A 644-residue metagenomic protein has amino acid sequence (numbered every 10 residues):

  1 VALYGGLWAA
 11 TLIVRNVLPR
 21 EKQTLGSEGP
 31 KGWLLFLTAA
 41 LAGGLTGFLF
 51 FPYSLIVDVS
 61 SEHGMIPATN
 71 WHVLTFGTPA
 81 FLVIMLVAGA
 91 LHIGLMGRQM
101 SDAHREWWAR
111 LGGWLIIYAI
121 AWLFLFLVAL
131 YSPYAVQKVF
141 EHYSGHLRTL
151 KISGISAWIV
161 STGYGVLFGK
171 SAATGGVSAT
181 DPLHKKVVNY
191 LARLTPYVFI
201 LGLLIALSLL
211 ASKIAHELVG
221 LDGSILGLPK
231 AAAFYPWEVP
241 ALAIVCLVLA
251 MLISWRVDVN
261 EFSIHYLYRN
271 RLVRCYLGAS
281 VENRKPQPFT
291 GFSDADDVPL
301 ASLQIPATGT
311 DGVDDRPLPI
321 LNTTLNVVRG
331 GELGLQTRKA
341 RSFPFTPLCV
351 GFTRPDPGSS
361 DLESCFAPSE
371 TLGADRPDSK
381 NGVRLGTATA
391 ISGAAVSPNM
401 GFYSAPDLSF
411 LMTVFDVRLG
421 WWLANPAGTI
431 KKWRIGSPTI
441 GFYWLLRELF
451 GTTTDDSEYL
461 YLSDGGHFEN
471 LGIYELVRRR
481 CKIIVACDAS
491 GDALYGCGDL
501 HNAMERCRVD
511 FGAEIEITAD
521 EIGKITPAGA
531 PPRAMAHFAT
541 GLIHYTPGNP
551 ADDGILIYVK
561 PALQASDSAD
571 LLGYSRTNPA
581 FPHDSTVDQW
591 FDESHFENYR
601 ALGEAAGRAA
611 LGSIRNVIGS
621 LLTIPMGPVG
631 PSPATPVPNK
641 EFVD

Functional and structural regions predicted by a protein language model:
V1-D644: Patatin-like phospholipase A catalytic core
